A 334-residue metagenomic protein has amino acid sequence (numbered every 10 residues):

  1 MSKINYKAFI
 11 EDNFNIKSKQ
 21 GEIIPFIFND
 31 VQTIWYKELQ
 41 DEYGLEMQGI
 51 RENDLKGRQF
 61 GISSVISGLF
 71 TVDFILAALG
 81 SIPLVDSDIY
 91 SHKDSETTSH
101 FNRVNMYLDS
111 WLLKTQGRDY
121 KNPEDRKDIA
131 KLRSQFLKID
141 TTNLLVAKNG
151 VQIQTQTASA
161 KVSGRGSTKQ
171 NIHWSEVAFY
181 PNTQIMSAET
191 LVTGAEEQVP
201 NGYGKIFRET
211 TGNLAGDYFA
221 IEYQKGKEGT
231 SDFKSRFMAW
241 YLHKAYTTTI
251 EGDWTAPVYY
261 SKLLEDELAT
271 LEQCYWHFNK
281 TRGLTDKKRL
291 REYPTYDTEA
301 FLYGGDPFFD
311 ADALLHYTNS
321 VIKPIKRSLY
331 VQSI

Functional and structural regions predicted by a protein language model:
M1-I334: Phosphate/NTP-binding elements of NTP-utilizing enzymes
